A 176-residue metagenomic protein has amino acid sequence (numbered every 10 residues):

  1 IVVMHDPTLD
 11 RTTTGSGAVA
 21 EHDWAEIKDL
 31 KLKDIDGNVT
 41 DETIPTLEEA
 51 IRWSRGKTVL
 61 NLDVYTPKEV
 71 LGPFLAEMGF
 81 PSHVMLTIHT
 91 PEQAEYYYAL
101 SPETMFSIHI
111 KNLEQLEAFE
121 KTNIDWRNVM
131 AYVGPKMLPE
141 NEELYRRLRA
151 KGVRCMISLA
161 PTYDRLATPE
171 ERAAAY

Functional and structural regions predicted by a protein language model:
I1-G56: An active-site metal/cofactor-coordinating segment within enzyme catalytic domains
V2-V3, V59-D63, M85-I88, F106-I108 (+2 more regions): Structural recognition of the beta-strand scaffold that forms the well-ordered cores of secreted hydrolase catalytic
D6-P7, L30-L32, Y65-P67, H89-P91 (+3 more regions): Active-site beta-loop-alpha junctions enriched in small/polar residues
T13, G17, S82-T90: Acidic, His- and aromatic-enriched active-site or binding-groove loops in soluble protein domains that engage sugars
V39-D41, H109, E117-Y176: C-terminal active-site rim and adjoining tail of enzyme catalytic domains
R55-L60, F80-V84, P102-T104, R127-V129 (+1 more regions): Short, well-ordered coil/turn segments that N-cap beta-strands
P67-E69, P91-Y96, M137-L148: Active-site-adjacent beta->alpha loops and helix N-cap segments on the catalytic face of soluble alpha/beta enzymes
K68-M78, Q93-E103, L113-N123, P169: Distinct, well-ordered alpha-helical segments
